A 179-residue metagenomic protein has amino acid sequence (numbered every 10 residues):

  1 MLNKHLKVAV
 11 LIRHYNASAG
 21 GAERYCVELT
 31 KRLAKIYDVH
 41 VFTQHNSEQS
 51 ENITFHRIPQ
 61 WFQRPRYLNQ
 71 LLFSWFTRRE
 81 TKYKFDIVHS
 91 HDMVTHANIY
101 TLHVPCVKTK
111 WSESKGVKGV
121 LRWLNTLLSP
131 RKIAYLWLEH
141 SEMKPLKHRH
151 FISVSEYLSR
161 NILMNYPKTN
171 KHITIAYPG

Functional and structural regions predicted by a protein language model:
H5: Phosphate-coordination loops involved in phosphoryl transfer and adenosine-cofactor binding
V8, S90, T95-N125, I152 (+1 more regions): Active-site proximal beta-strand in glycosyltransferases
I12, T43, H103, S155 (+1 more regions): Short beta-strand/turn micro-motifs composed of small residues that flank or help shape donor/cofactor-binding pockets
I12-S18, R32, I36-Y67, E80: N-terminal strand-loop element at the rim of the active site of nucleotide-sugar-dependent glycosyltransferases
G21-L33: Short amphipathic alpha-helix
S47, T95, Y157-S159: Alpha-helix capping/helix-boundary segments
Q63-S90, H96-A97, K132-S141: An amphipathic, basic-hydrophobic alpha-helix
L128-G179: Donor nucleotide-sugar binding/catalytic pocket of nucleotide-sugar-dependent glycosyltransferases
